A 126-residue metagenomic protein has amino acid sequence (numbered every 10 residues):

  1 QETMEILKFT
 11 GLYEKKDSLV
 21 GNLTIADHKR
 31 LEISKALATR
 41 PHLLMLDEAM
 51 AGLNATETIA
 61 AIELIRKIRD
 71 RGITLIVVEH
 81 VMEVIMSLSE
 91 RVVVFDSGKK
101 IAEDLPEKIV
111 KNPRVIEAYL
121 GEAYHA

Functional and structural regions predicted by a protein language model:
Q1-A126: Glycine-rich phosphate-binding loops of nucleotide-dependent enzymes
